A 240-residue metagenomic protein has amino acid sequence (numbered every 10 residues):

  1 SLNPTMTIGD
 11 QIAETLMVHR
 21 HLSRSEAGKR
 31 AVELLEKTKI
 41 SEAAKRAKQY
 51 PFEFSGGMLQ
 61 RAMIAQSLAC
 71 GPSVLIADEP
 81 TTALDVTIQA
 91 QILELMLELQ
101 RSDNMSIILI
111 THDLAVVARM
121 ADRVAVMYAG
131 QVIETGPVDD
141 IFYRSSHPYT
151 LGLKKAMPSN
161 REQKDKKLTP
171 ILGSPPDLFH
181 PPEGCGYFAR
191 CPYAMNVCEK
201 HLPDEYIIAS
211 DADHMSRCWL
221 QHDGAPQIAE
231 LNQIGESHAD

Functional and structural regions predicted by a protein language model:
L2, M6, D10-E26, E36-I40 (+2 more regions): ABC-type ATPase nucleotide-binding domains, specifically the catalytic core motifs of the NBD
I12, I64, I88, I92: Hydrophobic anchor residue at the start of the ABC signature
E26-K45, K154-K155: Conserved ABC ATPase "signature" region
Q49-F54, M58: Conserved ABC ATPase signature
A69-S73: A short, proline-enriched helix->beta-strand linker immediately N-terminal to the Walker B motif in ABC-type P-loop
I76-P80, L84-K166: P-loop NTP-binding/switch modules centered on Walker-like glycine-rich loops
P137-A239: Charged, flexible cofactor/metal-binding loops and thiol motifs
